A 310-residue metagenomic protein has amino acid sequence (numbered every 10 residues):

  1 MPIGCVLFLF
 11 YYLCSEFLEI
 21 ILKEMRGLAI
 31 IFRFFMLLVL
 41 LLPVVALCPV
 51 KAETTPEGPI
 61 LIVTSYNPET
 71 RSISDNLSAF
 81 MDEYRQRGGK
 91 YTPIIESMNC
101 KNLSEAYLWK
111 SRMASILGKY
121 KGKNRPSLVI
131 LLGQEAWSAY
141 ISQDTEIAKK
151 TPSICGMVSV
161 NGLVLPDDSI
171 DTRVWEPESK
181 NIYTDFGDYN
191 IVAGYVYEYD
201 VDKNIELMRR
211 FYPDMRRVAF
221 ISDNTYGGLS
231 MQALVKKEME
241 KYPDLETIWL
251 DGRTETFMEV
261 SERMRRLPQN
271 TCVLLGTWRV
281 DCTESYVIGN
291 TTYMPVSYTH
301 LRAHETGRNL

Functional and structural regions predicted by a protein language model:
F34-V45: Bacterial N-terminal signal peptides
E57-S72, V218-I221: Short beta-strand segments enriched in small/hydrophobic residues
I60, Y183-E238: An alpha-beta-alpha
V63, G122-G133, P152-G156, R217-S222 (+2 more regions): Periplasmic-binding protein-like
E105-R125, S142-Q143, S261-Q269: Short, well-structured alpha-helical segments in soluble
I141-N204, R210: Extracytoplasmic ligand/sensor domains, especially the bilobed periplasmic-binding protein
S285-Y293: Charged helix-capping and loop-helix junction motifs
H300-A303, G307-L310: Single conserved hydrophobic/aromatic residue that forms the stacking wall/gate of nucleotide- or nucleobase-binding
